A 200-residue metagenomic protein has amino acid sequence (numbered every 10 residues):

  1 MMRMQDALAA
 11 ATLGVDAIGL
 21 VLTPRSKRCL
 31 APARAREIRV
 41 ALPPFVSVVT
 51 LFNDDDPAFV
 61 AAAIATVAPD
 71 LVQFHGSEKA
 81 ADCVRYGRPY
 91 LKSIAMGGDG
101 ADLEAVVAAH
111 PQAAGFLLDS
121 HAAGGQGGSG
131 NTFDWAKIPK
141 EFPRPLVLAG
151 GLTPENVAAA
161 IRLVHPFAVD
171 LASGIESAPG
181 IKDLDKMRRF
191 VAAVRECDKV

Functional and structural regions predicted by a protein language model:
M1-V200: Conserved N-terminal beta1-alpha1 strand-loop-helix module at the mouth
